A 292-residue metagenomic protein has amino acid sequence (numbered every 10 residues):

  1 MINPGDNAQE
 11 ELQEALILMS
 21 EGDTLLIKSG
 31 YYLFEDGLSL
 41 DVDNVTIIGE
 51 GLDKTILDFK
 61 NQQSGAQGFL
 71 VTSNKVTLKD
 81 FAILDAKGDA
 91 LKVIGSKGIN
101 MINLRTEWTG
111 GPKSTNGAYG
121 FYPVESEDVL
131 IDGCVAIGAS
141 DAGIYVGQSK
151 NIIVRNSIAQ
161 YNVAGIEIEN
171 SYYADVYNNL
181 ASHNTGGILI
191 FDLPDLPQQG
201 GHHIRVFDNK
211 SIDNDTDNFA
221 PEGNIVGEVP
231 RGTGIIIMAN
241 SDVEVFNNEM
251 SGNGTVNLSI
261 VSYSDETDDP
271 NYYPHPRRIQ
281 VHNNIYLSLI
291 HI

Functional and structural regions predicted by a protein language model:
M1-L26: Acidic Gly/Asp/Thr-rich repetitive segments characteristic of extracellular carbohydrate-active and adhesion proteins
I2-E10, N44-G88, G110: Right-handed parallel beta-helix/beta-spiral solenoid domain characteristic of secreted/periplasmic
L12-L18, L33-V42, I47, G95 (+2 more regions): Short, T/G/N/S-enriched strand-turn elements that build extracellular solenoid repeat scaffolds
S20, V42-D43, L52, T72-N74 (+20 more regions): Parallel beta-helix/beta-solenoid
E35, F59-F69, D85-K92, K113-P123 (+5 more regions): Extracellular beta-strand/beta-solenoid scaffold signature
F59, I290-I292: Conserved small/polar residues in nucleotide/adenosyl-binding loops
Y172-I190, P194-K210: Acidic, glycine-rich loop-and-beta core segments that form the ion-binding/anion-interacting portion of active sites
